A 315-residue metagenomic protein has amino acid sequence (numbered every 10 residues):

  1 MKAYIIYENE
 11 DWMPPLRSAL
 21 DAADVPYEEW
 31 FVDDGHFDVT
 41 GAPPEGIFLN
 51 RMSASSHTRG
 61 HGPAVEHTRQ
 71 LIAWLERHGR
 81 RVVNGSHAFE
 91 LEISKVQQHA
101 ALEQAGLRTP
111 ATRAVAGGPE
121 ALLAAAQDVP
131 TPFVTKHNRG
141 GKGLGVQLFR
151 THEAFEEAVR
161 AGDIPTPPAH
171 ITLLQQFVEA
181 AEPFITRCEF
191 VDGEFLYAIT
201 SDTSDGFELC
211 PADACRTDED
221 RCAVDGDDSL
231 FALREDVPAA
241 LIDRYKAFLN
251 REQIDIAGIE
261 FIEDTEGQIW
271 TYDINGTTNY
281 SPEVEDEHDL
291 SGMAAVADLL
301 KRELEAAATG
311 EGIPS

Functional and structural regions predicted by a protein language model:
M1-Y4: Extreme N-terminal starter segment of soluble prokaryotic enzymes
E8-A111: Conserved N-proximal alpha/beta basic substrate-recognition cap immediately N-terminal to, or forming the N-lobe
E45-L49, R187-F190, G267-P282: A short beta-strand motif that forms the metal-chelation/ATP-contact edge of phosphoryl-transfer active sites
S53-S56, N138-G140, T277: Short glycine-rich anion-binding loops that position phosphate/pyrophosphate groups of nucleotides and phosphorylated
R77-G79, S86-F184, A239-I242, L304-A307: Active-site nucleotide/adenylate-binding loops and adjacent lid/helix of ATP-dependent enzymes
F133, F195-Y197, A257, W270-Y272: Protein kinase-like catalytic core scaffold
Q147-L249: Phosphate-binding site of ATP-dependent enzymes
E208-T271, G292-P314: A long amphipathic alpha-helix within ATP-dependent nucleotide-binding catalytic cores
